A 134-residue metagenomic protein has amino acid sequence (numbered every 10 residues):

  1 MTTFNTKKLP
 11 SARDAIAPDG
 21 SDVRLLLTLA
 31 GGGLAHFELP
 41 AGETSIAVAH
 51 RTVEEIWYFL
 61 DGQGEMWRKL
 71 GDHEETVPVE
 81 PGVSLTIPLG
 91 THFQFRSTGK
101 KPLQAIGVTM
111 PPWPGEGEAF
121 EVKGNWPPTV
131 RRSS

Functional and structural regions predicted by a protein language model:
M1-H36, I46-A47, G117-S134: A short, N-terminal "cap"/entry segment at the start of jelly-roll beta-barrel domains of the cupin/DSBH fold
L29, P40-G42, T52, F59 (+3 more regions): A short, compositionally biased micro-patch
L34, T44, H73-T76: Short, mixed charged/polar active-site loops that provide acid/base catalysis or chelate metal/phosphate cofactors
H36, I46, M66-R68, A105 (+1 more regions): Short hydrophobic/aromatic-rich beta-strand segments that constitute the beta-sheet cores of beta-sandwich/beta-barrel
E38-P40, R51-M66, L70, V108: Short, conserved beta-strand element in jelly-roll/cupin
T44-I46, E65, V83-L85, L89-F95: Histidine-centered metal-chelating micro-motifs
G71-L89: Short acidic-glycine-tyrosine-enriched beta hairpin
E80-P81, L89-E116: Ligand-binding loop in jelly-roll beta-barrel domains
